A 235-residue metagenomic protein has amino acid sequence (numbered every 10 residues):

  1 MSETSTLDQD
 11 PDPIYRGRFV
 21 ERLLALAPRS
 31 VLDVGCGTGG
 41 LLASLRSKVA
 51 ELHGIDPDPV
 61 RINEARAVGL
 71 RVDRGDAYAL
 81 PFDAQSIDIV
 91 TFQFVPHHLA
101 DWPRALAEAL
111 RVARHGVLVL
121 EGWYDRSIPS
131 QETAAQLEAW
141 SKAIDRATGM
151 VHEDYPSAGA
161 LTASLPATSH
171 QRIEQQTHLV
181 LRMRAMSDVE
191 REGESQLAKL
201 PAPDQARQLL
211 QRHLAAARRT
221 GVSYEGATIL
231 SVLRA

Functional and structural regions predicted by a protein language model:
D10-R29: Conserved alpha-helix/loop element of class I SAM-dependent methyltransferases that forms part of the SAM/SAH-binding
P28-G37: Conserved class I S-adenosyl-L-methionine
T38-A79: Class I SAM-dependent methyltransferase SAM/SAH-binding core
T91: A conserved beta-strand element that flanks and buttresses the S-adenosyl-L-methionine
P103-V117: A short glycine-rich, Lys/Arg-flanked "PGG" loop and its adjoining helix->strand segment in the class I
L118-A143: Conserved class I S-adenosyl-L-methionine
H152-S169: Short alpha-helix
A158, Q171-A235: Conserved Class I S-adenosyl-L-methionine
